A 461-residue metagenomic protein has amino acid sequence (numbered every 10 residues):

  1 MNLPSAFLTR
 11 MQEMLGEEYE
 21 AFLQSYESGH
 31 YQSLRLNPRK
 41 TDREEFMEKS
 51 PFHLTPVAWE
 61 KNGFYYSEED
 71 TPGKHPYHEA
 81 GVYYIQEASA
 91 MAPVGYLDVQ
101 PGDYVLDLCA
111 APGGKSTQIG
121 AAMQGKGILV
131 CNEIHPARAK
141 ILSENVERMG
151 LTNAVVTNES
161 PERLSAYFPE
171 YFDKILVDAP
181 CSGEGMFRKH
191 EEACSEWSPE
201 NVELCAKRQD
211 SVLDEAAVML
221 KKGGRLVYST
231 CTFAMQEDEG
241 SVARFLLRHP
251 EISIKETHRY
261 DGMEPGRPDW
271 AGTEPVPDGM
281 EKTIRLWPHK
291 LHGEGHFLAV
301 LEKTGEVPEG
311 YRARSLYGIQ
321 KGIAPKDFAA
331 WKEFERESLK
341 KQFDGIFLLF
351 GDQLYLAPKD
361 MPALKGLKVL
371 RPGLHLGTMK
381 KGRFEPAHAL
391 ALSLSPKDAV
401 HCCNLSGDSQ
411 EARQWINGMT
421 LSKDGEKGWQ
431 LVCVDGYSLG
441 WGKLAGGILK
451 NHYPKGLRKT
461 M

Functional and structural regions predicted by a protein language model:
M1-M14, E20-K49, H292-F297, E302-M461: Polybasic, low-complexity RNA-engagement segments
W59-V99, L142, K450-P454: Class I SAM-dependent transferase core
G102-A111: Conserved class I S-adenosyl-L-methionine
P112-G125: Conserved SAM-binding loop of SAM-dependent methyltransferases across substrates and taxa, primarily the Class I
M123-Q124, L220-K222: Helix-to-beta-strand junctions that scaffold the AdoMet/dcAdoMet cofactor pocket in Class I SAM-dependent enzymes
N132-E170: S-adenosyl-L-methionine
A137, D173-D214, V227, C231-D238 (+2 more regions): Mobile active-site "lid"/loop adjacent to the S-adenosyl-L-methionine
F172, R225-Y228, F233-L349, Q353-L356: Class I S-adenosyl-L-methionine
